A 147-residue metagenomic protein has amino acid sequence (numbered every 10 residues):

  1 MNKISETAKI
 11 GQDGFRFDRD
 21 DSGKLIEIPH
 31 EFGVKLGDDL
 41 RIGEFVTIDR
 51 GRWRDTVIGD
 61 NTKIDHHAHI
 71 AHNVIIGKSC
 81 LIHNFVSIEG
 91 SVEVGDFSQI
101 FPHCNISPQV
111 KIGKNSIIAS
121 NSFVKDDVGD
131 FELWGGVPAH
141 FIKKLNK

Functional and structural regions predicted by a protein language model:
K3-K35, L40, E44-F45, D49-D60 (+1 more regions): Glycine-rich hexapeptide-repeat left-handed beta-helix
